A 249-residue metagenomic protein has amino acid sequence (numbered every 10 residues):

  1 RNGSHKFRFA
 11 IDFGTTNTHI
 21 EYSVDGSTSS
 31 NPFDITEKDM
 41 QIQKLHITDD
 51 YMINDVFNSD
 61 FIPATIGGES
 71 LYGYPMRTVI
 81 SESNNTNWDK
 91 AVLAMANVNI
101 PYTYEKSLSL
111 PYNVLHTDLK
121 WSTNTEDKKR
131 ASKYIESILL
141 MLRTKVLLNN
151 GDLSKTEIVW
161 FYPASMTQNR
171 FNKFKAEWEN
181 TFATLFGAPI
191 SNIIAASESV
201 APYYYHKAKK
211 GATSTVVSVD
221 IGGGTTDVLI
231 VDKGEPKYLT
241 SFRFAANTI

Functional and structural regions predicted by a protein language model:
R1-F7, F13, N17-D39, P75 (+1 more regions): Accessory, charged alpha-helical segments in nucleic-acid-processing enzymes
R1-R8, D25, P111-V217: Nucleotide/phosphate-binding catalytic cleft detector across ATP-hydrolyzing and phosphate-transferring enzymes
N2-S27, K207-F242: Gly/Thr-rich phosphate-binding beta-strand-loop-beta motif of the actin/hexokinase/Hsp70
S27-N58, S241-F244: Flexible phosphate/Mg2+-sensing switch loops adjacent to catalytic phosphate-binding sites
D50-T65, E198-Y203, K233-S241: Noncatalytic linker/hinge segments flanking ATPase motor cores
Y51-F161: Conserved phosphate-binding loops in N-terminal lobes of ATP-dependent enzymes of the actin/Hsp70/sugar-kinase
F186-P189, I221-G223, A246: Short, surface-exposed, polar/charged, turn-prone segments marking secondary-structure boundaries
